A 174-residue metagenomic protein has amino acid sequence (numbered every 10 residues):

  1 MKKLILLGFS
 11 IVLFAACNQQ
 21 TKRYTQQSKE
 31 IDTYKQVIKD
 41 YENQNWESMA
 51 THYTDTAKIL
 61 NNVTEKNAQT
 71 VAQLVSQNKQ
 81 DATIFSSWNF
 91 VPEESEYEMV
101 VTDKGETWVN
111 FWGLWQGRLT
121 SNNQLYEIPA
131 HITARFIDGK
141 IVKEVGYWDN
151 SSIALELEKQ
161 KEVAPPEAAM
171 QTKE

Functional and structural regions predicted by a protein language model:
M1-C17: Sec-dependent bacterial lipoprotein signal peptides
C17-E47, V163-T172: Short, low-complexity N-terminal intrinsically disordered segments enriched in polar/charged residues
V37, S48-A50, A57, L74 (+3 more regions): Hydrophobic pocket/interface hotspot
N45-V101, T107: A solvent-exposed, acidic/Ser-Thr-rich amphipathic alpha-helical stretch
Y53, V63, G113-W115, I132 (+1 more regions): A mature extracytoplasmic/lumenal domain signature
V100-T107, R135-V142: A short, structured loop/turn motif at beta-sheet edges
F111-K140: Exposed beta-sheet edge and beta->alpha loop/turn motif
K143-E174: Low-complexity, intrinsically disordered terminal/linker segments enriched in charged and Gly/Pro repeats
